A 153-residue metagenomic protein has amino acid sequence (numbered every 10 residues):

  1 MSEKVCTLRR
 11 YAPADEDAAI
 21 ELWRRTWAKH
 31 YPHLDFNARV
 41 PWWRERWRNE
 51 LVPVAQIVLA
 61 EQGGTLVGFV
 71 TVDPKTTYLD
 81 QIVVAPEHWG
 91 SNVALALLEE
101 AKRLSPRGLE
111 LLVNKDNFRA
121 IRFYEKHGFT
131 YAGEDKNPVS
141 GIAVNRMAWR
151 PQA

Functional and structural regions predicted by a protein language model:
V5-T7: Extreme N-terminal starter segment of soluble prokaryotic enzymes
R10-E87, L98-E100, L104, N137 (+1 more regions): Acetyl-CoA-dependent GNAT
Q81-V83, E110-L112, R146: Short aromatic/hydrophobic contact patches that present stacked aromatics for nucleic-acid/ligand binding
S91, L95-A96, D116-G133, V139-A143: Conserved active-site alpha-helix within GNAT-family acetyltransferase domains
L104-D116: Conserved GNAT acetyl-CoA-binding A-motif
N145-A153: Terminal substrate-recognition subdomain of acyl/acetyltransferases
